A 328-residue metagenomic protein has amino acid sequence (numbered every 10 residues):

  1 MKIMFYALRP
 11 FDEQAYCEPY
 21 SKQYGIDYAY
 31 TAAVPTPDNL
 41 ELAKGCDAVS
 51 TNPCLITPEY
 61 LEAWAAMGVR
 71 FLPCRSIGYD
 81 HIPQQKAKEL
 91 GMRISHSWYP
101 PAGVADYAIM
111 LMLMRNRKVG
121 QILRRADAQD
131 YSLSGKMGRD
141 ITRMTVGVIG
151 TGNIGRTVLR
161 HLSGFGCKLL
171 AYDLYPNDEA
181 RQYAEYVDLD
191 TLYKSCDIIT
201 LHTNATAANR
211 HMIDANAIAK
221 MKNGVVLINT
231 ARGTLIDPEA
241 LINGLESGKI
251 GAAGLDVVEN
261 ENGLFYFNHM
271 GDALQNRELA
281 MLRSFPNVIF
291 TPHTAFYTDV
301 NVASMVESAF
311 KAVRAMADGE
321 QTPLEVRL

Functional and structural regions predicted by a protein language model:
M1-C46: N-terminal glycine-/charge-rich "phosphate-binding" loop or analogous flexible N-terminal tail
L42-A48, M67-R70, K194-I199, K222-V225: Short acidic/histidine-rich motifs immediately flanking catalytic phosphotransfer sites in two-component signaling
C46-L123, G135-G138: Phosphate/diphosphate ligand-binding glycine-rich loop within oxidoreductases
P53-C54, D197, T203-A205, A231-R232 (+1 more regions): Short glycine-/small-residue-rich Rossmann-like dinucleotide-binding loops
I56-V69, A208-L227: Rossmann-fold NAD(P) dinucleotide-binding segment
A66-F71, L90-M92, C167, N223-V225 (+1 more regions): A short helix->loop->beta-strand "cap" motif at the edges of active sites that frequently abuts
K136-N223: Rossmann-like dinucleotide/phosphate-binding beta-alpha-beta segment
G224, G233-L328: Rossmann-like dinucleotide-binding domain for NAD(H)/NADP(H)
